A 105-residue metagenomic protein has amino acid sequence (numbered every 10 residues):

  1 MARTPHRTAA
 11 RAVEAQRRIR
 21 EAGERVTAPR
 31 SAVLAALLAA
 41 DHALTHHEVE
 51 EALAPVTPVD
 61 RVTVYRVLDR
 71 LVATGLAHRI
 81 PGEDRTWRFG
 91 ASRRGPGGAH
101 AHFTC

Functional and structural regions predicted by a protein language model:
A10-G23: Short, Lys/Arg-enriched N-terminal segment that forms or immediately precedes the first helix of a structured domain
R18, A35-A40: Short amphipathic alpha-helical elements of helix-turn-helix/winged-helix folds
V26-A28, A39-T45: Short capping segments at the starts of secondary-structure elements
S31-A36, E48: Pre-recognition alpha-helix immediately N-terminal to the DNA-recognition helix within helix-turn-helix or winged-helix
A43-L53: Short acidic, hydrophobic short linear motifs in intrinsically disordered regions
V64-T74: Basic amphipathic alpha-helical segments that dock to polyanions
T74-C105: Non-DNA-binding regulatory cores of transcription-related proteins, predominantly C-terminal effector-binding
